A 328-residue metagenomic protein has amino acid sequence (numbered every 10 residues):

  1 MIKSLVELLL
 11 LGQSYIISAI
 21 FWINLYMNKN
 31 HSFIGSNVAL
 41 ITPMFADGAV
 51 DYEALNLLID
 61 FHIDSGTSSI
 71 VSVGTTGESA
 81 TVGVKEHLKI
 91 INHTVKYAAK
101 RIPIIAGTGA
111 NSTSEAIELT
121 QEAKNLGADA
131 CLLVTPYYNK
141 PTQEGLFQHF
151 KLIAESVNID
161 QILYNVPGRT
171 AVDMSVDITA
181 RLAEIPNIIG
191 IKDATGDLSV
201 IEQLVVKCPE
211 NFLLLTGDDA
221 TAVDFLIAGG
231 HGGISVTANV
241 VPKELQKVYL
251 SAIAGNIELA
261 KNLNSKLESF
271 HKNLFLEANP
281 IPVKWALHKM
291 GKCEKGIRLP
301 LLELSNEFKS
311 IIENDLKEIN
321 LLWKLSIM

Functional and structural regions predicted by a protein language model:
S4, L8, S14: Cationic, low-complexity basic patches in intrinsically disordered or flexible, solvent-exposed regions
Q13-Y15, Y26: Low-complexity, intrinsically disordered or signal/transmembrane-proximal segments
Y26-E53: N-terminal amphipathic alpha-helix/helix-capping segment at the start of soluble metabolic enzymes
N30-I34, Y52-L163, P167-T170: Active-site beta->alpha loop and helix N-cap motifs at the rims of alpha/beta catalytic domains
G35-I41, S65-T67, T76, I227 (+1 more regions): C-terminal alpha-helical cap/extension of soluble enzyme domains
G48, H62, T94, A123 (+6 more regions): Conserved, mostly hydrophobic/aromatic
A171-E268: Catalytic alpha/beta core domains of metabolic enzymes, predominantly
